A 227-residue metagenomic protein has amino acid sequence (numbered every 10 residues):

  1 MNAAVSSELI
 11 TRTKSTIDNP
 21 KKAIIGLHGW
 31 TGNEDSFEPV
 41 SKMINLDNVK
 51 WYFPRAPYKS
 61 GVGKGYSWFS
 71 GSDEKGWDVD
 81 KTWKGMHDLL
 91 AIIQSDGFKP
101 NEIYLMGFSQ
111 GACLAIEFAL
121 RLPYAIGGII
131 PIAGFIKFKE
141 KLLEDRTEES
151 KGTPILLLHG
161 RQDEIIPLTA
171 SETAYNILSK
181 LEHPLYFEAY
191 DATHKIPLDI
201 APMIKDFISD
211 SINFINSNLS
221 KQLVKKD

Functional and structural regions predicted by a protein language model:
M1-A23, T173, L185, F214-N216 (+2 more regions): A domain-start/cap signature at the N-terminus of enzymes
N2-E102: Serine-hydrolase catalytic machinery in alpha/beta-hydrolase-like enzymes
F37-V40, P167-I177: Short alpha-helix in the alpha/beta-hydrolase fold that links the catalytic acid
P39, E117-R121: Active-site signature of alpha/beta-hydrolase-fold catalytic machinery across serine- and Asp/Cys-nucleophile hydrolases
M106-G111, A115: Gly/Ala-rich beta-loop-alpha elbow adjacent to hydrolase catalytic centers
Y124-I136: A conserved short beta-strand
L156-H159, D163: Short beta-strand/loop motif that positions the catalytic acidic residue of the alpha/beta-hydrolase fold
E172-Y175, S179-D227: C-terminal catalytic histidine-bearing segment of alpha/beta-hydrolase fold enzymes
